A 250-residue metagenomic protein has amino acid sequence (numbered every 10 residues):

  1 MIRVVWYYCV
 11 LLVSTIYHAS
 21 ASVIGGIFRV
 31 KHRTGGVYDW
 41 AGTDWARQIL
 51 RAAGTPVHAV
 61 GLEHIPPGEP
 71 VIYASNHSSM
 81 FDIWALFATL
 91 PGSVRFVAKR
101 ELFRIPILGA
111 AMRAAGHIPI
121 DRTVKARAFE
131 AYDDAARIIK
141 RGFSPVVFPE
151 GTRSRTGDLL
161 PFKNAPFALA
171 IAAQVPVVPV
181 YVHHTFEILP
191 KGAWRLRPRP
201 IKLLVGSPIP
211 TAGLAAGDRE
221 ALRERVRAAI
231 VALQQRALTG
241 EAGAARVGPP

Functional and structural regions predicted by a protein language model:
M1-H58, A110-A114: A transmembrane-helix-recognition feature enriched in membrane-embedded lipid enzymes and envelope glyco-/phospholipid
I49, Y73, F96, M112 (+1 more regions): Conserved hydrophobic/aromatic pocket- or pore-lining residues that grip, position, or stack substrates in active sites
A59, Y73, F96, L203-V205: Generic preference for hydrophobic
V60, I65-G92: Glycine-rich active-site/cofactor-binding loop and its immediate structural neighborhood
E69-S75, V94, I138, F143-V147: Generic beta-sheet signal
N76-H77, R113-A115, R195-P198: Short, hinge-like loop/turn segments at secondary-structure boundaries
M80-E130, D134: Membrane-embedded segments
F129-P250: Non-catalytic C-terminal accessory region of glycerolipid acyltransferases and related lyso-lipid remodeling enzymes
